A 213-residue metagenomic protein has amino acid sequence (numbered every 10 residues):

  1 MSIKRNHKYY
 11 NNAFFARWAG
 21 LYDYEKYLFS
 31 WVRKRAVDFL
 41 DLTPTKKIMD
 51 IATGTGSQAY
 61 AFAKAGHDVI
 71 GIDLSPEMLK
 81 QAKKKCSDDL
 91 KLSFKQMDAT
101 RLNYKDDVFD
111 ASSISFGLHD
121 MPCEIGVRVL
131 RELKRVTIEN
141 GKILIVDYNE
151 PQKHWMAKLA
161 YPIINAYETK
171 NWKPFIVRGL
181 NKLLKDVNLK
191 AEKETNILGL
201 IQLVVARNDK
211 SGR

Functional and structural regions predicted by a protein language model:
M1-T43, S57, A160-I164: Conserved class I S-adenosyl-L-methionine
N6-Y9, V127, L144-V187, A191-L200: C-terminal alpha-helical "lid/dimerization" subdomain adjacent to the S-adenosyl-L-methionine
K47, N140-K142: Short glycine-centered segments of the SAM/dcSAM-binding site in methyltransferase folds
M49-R101: Class I SAM-dependent methyltransferase SAM/SAH-binding core
T100-S112: A short acidic, Gly/Pro-enriched loop at the edge of an enzyme's catalytic core that lines a small-molecule cofactor
A111-E124: A short SAM/SAH-binding and catalytic strip from SAM-dependent methyltransferases
V127-E139: A short glycine-rich, Lys/Arg-flanked "PGG" loop and its adjoining helix->strand segment in the class I
V204-R213: C-terminal lobe and adjacent flexible extensions of AdoMet/dcAdoMet transferase-like proteins
